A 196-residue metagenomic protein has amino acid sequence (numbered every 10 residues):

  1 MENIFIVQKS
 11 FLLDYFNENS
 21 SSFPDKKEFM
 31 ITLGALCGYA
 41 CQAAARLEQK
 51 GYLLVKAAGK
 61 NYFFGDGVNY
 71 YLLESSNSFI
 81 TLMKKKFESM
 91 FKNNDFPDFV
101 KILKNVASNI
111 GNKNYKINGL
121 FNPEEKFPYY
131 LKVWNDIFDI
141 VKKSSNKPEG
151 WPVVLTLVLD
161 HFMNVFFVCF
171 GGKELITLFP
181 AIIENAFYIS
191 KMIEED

Functional and structural regions predicted by a protein language model:
M1-D196: Solvent-exposed interaction surfaces and binding hotspots enriched for charged
